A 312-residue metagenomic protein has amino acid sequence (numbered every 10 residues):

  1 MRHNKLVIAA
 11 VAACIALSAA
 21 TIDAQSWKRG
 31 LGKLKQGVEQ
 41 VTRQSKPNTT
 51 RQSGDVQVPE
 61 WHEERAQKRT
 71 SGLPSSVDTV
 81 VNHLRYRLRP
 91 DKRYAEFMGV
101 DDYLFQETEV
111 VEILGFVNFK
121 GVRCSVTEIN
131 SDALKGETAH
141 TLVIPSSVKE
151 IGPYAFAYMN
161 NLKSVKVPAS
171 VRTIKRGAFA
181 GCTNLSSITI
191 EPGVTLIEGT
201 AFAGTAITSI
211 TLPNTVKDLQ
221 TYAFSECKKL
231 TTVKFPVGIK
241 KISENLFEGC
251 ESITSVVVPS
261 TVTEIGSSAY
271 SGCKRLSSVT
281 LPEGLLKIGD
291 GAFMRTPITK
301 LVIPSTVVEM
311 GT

Functional and structural regions predicted by a protein language model:
M1-A9: Bacterial N-terminal signal peptides that target proteins for export
A9-S18: Bacterial N-terminal signal peptides
A20-A24: Sec/Tat signal peptide C-region and signal peptidase I cleavage site
Q25-E60: Glycine- and small hydrophobic-rich membrane-insertion segments that are intrinsically disordered in solution
P59-V122, V126-T138: N-terminal segments that cap or nucleate solenoid repeat domains
P90-K92, Q106-T127, E137-E150, N160-T173 (+6 more regions): Structural signature of tandem-repeat unit edges
N130-D132, G152-A155, K175-A178, E198-A201 (+5 more regions): Consensus positions within tandem repeat domains that build extended binding/scaffold surfaces
